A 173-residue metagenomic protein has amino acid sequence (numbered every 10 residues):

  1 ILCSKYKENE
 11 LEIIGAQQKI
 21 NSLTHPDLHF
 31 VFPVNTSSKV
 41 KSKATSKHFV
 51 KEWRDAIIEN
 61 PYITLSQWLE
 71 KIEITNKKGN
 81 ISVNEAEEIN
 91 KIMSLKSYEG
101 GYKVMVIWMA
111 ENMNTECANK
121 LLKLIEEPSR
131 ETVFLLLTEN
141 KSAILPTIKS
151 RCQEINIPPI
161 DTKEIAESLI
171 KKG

Functional and structural regions predicted by a protein language model:
I1-N112, E116: Clamp-loader machinery-focused feature within the broader ASCE/P-loop NTPase space
I1-S22, R130-V133, E139-G173: Charged, glycine-rich active-site and insertion segments that engage polyanionic ligands
K91, K123, S150: Conserved adenine-binding aromatic site and its adjacent loop/helix in ATP-hydrolyzing domains
S94, N119-R130: Conserved catalytic/switch belt of AAA+ P-loop NTPases
K96-E99, E127-P128, K172: Alpha-helix C-cap/termination motif
V104-W108, L121, T132-T138: Structural recognition of the conserved hydrophobic beta-strand(s) that form the central parallel beta-sheet of P-loop
E116-K120, T147: Generic recognition of short, well-ordered alpha-helical segments
